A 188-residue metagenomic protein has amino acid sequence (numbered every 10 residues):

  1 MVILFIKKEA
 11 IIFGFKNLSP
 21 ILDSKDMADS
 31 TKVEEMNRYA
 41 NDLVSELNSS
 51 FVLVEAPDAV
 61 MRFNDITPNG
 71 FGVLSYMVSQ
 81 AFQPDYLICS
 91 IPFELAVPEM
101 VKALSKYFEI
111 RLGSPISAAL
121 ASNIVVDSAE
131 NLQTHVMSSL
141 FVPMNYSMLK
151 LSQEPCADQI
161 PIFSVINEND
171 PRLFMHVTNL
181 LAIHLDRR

Functional and structural regions predicted by a protein language model:
M1-R188: Flexible phosphate-sensing "switch/lid" loops adjacent to ATP/NTP-binding sites across phosphate-transfer
